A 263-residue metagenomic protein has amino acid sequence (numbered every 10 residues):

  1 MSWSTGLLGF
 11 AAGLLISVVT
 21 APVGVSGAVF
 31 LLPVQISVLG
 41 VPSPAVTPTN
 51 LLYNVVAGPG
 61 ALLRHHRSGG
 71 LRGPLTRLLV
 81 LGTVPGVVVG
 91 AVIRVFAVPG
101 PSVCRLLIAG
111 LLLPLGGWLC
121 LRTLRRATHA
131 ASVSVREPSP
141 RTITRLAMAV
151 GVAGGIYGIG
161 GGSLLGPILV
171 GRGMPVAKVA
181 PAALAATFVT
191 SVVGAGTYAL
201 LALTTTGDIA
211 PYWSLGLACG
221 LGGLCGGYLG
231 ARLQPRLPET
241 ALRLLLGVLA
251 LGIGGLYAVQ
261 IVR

Functional and structural regions predicted by a protein language model:
M1-I16, S37-V38, S43, G60-V150 (+1 more regions): Juxtamembrane transmembrane-helix boundary motif
G13-G24, M148-Y157, T190: Transmembrane alpha-helix interface/packing and boundary motifs in multi-pass membrane proteins, characterized by
V23-L31, Y157-G166: Transmembrane helix boundary and interhelical junction motifs in multipass membrane proteins
L31-S43, L164-K178: Interfacial segments of multi-pass membrane proteins
P42-N50, L71-L78, G173-A185: Membrane-interface alpha-helices at helix entry/exit sites of multi-pass transporters
T47-V55, V84, A180-S191, A250: Transmembrane helix-bundle signature of multi-pass membrane transporters/permeases
V192-T197: Hydrophobic alpha-helical transmembrane segments that constitute the membrane-spanning cores of multi-pass membrane
